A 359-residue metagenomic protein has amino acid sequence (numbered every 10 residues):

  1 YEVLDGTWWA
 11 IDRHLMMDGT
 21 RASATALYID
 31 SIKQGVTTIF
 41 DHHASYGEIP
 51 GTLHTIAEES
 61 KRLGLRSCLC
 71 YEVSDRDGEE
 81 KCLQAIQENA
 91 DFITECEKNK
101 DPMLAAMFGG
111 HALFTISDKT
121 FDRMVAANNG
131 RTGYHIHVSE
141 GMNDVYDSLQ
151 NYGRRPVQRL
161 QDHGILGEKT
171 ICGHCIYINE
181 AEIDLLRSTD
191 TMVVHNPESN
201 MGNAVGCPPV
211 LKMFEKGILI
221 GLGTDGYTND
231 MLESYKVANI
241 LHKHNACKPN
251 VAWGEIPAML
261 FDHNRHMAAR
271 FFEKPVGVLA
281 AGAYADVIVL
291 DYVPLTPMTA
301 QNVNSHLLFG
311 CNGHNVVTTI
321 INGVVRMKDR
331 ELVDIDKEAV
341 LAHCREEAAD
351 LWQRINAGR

Functional and structural regions predicted by a protein language model:
Y1-H42, G47-L65, Q87-N99, R345-E347 (+1 more regions): Alpha-helical scaffold segments that flank or form the walls of functional sites
Y1-T20, R76-G78, M142-K169, T189-M192 (+1 more regions): Active-site gating loops and adjacent loop-to-helix segments of metal-dependent hydrolytic enzymes
G35, S60, F108, H137 (+9 more regions): Divalent metal-coordination and catalytic microenvironments
H43, E48-I176: Metal-coordinating catalytic core of metallo-dependent amide/deamination hydrolases
G64-R66, V125-G133, I165-E168, L185-V194 (+2 more regions): Glycine-enriched alpha-helix->loop->beta-strand junction motifs that scaffold or abut catalytic
M142-R154, E182-D184, A204-M213, T228-A246 (+1 more regions): Histidine/acidic-residue-rich catalytic or RNA/ligand-binding cores of hydrolases and nuclease-related proteins
D162-I165, K169, P209-P294, L308-N312: His/Asp/Glu-enriched, well-ordered alpha-helical/loop segment that forms or immediately abuts the divalent-metal
L260-R359: Active-site microenvironment of metallo-dependent hydrolases
